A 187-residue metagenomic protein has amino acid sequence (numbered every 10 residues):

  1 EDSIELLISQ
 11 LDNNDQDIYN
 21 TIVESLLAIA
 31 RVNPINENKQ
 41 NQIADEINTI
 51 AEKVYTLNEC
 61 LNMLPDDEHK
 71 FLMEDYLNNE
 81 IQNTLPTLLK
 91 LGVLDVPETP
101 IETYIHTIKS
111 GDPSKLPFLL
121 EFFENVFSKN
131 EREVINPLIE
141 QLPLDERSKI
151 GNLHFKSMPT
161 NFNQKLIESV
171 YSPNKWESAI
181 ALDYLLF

Functional and structural regions predicted by a protein language model:
E1, L26, A30-P34, G92 (+5 more regions): Alpha-solenoid repeat junctions
E1, P34-N38, E68-M73, Q82-L89 (+3 more regions): Boundary/linker elements of alpha-helical solenoid repeat scaffolds
D2-D12, V32-N48, D67-K70, P97-H106 (+2 more regions): Amphipathic alpha-helical scaffolding segments comprising HEAT/armadillo-like alpha-solenoid repeats
Q42-E98, T103-I108: Extended repeat-based solenoid scaffolds, especially LRR ectodomains and other repeat-derived architectures
P137-K175: Alpha-helical adaptor scaffolds
